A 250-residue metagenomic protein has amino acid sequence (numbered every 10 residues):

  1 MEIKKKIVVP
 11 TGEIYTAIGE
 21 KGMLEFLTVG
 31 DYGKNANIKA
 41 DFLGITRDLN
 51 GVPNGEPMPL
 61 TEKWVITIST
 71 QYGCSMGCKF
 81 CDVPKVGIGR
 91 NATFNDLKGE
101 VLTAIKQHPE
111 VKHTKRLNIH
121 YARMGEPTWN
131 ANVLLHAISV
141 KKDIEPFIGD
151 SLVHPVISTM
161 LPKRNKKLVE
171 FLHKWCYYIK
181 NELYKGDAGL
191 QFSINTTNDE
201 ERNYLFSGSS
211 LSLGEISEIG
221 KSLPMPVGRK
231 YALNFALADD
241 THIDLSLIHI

Functional and structural regions predicted by a protein language model:
M1-W64, I68, M76: Flexible, acidic/Gly-rich N-terminal and inter-domain linker regions that tether and position cofactor-handling modules
F42, K85-G87, Y204-S210: Short glycine-enriched, charge-decorated loop/helix-capping segments at active-site entrances that position
L60, K85-L117, I157: Conserved alpha-helical substructure of the radical SAM core
T67, R90-F94, S209-S210: Flexible, glycine- and charge-enriched loops at secondary-structure boundaries
S69-K85: Local cysteine-cluster metal-coordination motifs and their immediate loop/turn environment, predominantly Fe-S cluster
K79-D82, A92-T93, N132-L134: A short secondary-structure junction signal
I105-N118, R123-I248: Conserved AdoMet/S-adenosylmethionine-binding subsite of the radical SAM
